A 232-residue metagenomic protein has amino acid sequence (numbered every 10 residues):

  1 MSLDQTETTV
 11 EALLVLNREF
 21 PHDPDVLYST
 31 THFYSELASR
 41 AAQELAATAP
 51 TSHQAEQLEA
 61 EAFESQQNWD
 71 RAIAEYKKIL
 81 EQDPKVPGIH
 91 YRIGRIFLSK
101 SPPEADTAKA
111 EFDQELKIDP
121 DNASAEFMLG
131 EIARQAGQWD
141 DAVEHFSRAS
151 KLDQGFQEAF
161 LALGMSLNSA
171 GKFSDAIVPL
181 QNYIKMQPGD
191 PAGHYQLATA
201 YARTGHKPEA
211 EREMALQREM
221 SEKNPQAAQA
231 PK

Functional and structural regions predicted by a protein language model:
L3-A12, Y34-E44, Q66-K78, K100-Q114 (+3 more regions): Structural signature of tandem alpha-helical TPR/SEL1-like repeats, specifically the intra-repeat loop/turn
E19, T48-T51, Q82, I118 (+3 more regions): Structural marker of alpha-solenoid helical repeat scaffolds
P24-D25, H53-Q54, P87-G88, A123-S124 (+4 more regions): Helix-start (N-cap) detector for alpha-helical repeat units in TPR-like alpha-solenoids, especially tetratricopeptide
E36, R40, E44-A47, T51-H53 (+1 more regions): Terminal, low-structured helical/coil segments at or just beyond the last alpha-helical repeat
R40, E44-A46, S52-V86, Y91-R92: Solenoidal tandem-repeat scaffolds enriched in leucines and small polar residues
